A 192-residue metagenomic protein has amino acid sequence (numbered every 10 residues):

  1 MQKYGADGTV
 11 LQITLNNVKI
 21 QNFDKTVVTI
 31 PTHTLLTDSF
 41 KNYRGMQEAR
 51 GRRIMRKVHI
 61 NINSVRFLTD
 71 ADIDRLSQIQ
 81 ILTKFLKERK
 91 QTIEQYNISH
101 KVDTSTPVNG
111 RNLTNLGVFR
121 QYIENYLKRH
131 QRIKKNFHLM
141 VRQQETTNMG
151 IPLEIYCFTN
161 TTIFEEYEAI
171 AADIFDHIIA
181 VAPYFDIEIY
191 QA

Functional and structural regions predicted by a protein language model:
M1-V102: Soluble accessory domains appended to multi-pass membrane transport proteins
Q78-A192: Long, non-transmembrane cytosolic or organellar matrix-exposed soluble domains/tails of integral membrane proteins
